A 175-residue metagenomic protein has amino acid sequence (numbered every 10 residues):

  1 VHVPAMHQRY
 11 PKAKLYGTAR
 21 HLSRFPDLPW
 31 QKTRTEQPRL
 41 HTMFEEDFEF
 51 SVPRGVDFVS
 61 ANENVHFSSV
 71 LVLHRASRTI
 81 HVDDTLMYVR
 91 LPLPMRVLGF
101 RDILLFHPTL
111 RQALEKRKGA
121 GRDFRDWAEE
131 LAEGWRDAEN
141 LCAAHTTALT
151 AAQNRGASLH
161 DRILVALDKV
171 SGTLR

Functional and structural regions predicted by a protein language model:
V1, Y16-H21, V170-R175: A generic structural motif
V1-L15: Active-site metal-binding motif and surrounding structural segment of the metallo-beta-lactamase
A5-Q8, D27-T35, N154-V165: Short, aromatic/basic amphipathic alpha-helical patches
P11-K14, E46-F48, S68-V70, S77-T79: Generic beta-strand structural signal
K12-A19, L164: Short hydrophobic/aromatic-enriched beta-strand-loop microsegments
A19-S69, A120-D126: Metallo-beta-lactamase
E63-G172: Metallo-beta-lactamase
